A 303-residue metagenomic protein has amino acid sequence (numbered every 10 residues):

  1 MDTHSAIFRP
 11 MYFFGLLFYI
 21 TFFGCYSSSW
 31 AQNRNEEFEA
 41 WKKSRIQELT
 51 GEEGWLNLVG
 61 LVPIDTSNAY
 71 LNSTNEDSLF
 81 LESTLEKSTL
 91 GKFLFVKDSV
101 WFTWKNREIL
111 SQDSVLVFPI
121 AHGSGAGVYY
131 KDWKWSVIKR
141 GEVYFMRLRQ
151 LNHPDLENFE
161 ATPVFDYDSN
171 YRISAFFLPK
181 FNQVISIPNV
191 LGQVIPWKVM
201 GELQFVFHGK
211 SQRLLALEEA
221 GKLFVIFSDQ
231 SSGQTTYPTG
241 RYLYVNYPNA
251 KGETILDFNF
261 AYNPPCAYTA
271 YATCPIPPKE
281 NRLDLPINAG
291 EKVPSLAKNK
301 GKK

Functional and structural regions predicted by a protein language model:
M1-R34: Bacterial Sec-dependent N-terminal signal peptides
Q32-E48: Short N-terminal segments immediately surrounding and downstream of signal-peptide cleavage
P63-H122: Forkhead-associated
S99-P154: Protease-labile, long low-complexity intrinsically disordered regions enriched in Pro/Ser/Thr
V137-I195: Surface-exposed beta-loop interaction hotspot
N158-V164, S232-Q234, E253-I255, N259-K303: Extended, aromatic/histidine-rich regions of cofactor-dependent oxidoreductases associated with respiratory
F176-S232: Flexible, glycine-rich surface segments
N246-E253: A short, structured loop/turn motif at beta-sheet edges
